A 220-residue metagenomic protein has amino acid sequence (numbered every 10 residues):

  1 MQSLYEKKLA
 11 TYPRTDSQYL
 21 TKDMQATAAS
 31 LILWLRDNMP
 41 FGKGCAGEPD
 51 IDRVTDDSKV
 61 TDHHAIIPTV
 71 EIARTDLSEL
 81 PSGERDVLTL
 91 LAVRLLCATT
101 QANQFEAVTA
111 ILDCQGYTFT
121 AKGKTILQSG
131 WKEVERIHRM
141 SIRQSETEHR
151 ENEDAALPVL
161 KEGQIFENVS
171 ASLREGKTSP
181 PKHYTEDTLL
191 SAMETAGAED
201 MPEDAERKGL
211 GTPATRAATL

Functional and structural regions predicted by a protein language model:
M1-L220: Core catalytic DNA strand-manipulation module of type IA topoisomerases
